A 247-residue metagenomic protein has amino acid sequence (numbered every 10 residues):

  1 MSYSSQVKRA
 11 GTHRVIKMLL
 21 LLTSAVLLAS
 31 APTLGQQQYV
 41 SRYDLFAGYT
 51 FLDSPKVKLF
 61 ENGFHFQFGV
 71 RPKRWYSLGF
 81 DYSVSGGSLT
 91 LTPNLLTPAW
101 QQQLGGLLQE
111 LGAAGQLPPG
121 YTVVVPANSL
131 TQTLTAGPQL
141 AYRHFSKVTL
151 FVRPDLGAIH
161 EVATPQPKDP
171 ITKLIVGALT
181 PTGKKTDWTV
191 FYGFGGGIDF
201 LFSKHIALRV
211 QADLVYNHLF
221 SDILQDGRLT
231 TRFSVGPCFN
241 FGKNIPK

Functional and structural regions predicted by a protein language model:
M1-Y39, G242-K247: Cleavable N-terminal export/targeting peptides
T33-P72, V84, R232-K247: Short glycine/proline- and aromatic-enriched beta-strand/turn motifs that initiate or cap beta-hairpins
Y39, K58-E61, P126-T133, K184-F191 (+1 more regions): Short sequence motifs at beta-strands and strand-loop junctions characteristic of Gram-negative outer-membrane
Y43, W75-F80, S146-V148, F200 (+2 more regions): Repeated loop/turn-to-beta-strand initiation elements of outer-membrane beta-barrel proteins
L45, F66, L134-P138, V152 (+4 more regions): Membrane-embedded beta-strands of outer-membrane beta-barrel proteins, especially the hydrophobic/small aromatic
L45-F51, F80-V84, V152-A158, I198 (+1 more regions): Transmembrane beta-barrel strands of outer-membrane/channel proteins
F51-P55, G120-P126, V176-K184, L219-Q225: Extracellular loop and loop/strand-boundary signature of outer-membrane beta-barrel proteins
V70-L174, T189, S234-N240: Gram-negative (and chloroplast) outer-membrane scaffold detector with strong preference for beta-barrel transmembrane
